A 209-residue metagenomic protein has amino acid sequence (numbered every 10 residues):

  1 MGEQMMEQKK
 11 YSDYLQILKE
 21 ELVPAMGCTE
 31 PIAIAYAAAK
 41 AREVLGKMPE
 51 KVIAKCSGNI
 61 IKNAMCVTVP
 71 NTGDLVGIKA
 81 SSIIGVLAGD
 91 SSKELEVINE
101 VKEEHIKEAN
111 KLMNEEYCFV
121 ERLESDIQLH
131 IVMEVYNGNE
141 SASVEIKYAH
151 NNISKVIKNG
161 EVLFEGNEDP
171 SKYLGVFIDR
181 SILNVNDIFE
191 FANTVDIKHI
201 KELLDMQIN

Functional and structural regions predicted by a protein language model:
M1-M5: Short, Lys/Arg-enriched N-terminal segments with co-localized hydrophobic residues within the first ~10-30 amino acids
K9-D13, T29-Y36, G73-S81, E100-K107 (+3 more regions): Conserved active-site and cofactor/substrate-binding residues in soluble primary-metabolism enzymes
D13-M26, K62, D187-I188: Generic N-terminal amphipathic, Lys/Arg-enriched alpha-helix
Q16-E21, P31-A35, N63, V67 (+3 more regions): Polyanion-binding surfaces on beta-sheet-dominated domains and ring/shell assemblies
P31-K47: Alpha-helical support elements that line or immediately flank enzyme active sites and cofactor-binding pockets
M48-V52, K93-I98, V120-E121, K198-L204: Flexible, glycine/charged-enriched surface loops at secondary-structure junctions
P49-K93, A109-Y117: A structural-propensity feature for long, helix-poor, extended segments
M113-N209: Signature of multi-pass transmembrane helix bundles
